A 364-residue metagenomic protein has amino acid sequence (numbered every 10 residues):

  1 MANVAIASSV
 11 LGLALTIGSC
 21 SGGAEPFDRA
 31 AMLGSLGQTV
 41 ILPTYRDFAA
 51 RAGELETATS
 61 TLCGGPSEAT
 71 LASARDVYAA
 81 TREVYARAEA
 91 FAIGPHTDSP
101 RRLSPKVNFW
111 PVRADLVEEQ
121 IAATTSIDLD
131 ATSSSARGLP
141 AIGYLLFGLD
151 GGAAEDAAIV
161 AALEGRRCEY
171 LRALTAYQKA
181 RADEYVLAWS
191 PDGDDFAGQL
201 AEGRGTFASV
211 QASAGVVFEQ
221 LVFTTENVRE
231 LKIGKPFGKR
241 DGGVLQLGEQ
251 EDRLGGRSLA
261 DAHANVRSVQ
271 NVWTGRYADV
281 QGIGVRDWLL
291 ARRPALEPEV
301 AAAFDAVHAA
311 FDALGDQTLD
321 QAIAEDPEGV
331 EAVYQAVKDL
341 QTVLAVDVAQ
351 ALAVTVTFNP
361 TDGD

Functional and structural regions predicted by a protein language model:
M1-S9: Bacterial N-terminal signal peptides that target proteins for export
T16-S19: C-terminal motif of bacterial Sec signal peptides marking the signal peptidase cleavage site
S21-G23: Ser/Thr-rich, Pro/Gly/Ala-heavy low-complexity intrinsically disordered linkers and tails of secreted extracellular
E25-D364: Mature extracytoplasmic or organellar-lumen-exposed domains after removal of signal/transit peptides
